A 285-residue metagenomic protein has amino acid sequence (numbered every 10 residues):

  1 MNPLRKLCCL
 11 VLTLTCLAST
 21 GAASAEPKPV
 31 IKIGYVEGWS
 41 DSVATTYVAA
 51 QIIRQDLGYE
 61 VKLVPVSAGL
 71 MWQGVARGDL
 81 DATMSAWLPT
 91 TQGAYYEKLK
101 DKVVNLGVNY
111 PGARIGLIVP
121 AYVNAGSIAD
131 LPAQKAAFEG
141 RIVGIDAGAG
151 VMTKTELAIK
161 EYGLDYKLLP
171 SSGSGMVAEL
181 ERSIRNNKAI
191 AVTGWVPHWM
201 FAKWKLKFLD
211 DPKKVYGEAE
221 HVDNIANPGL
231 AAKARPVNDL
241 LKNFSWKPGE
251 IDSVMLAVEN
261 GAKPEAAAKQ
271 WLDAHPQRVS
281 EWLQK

Functional and structural regions predicted by a protein language model:
A23-I33, P132-E139, Q277-K285: Immediate post-signal peptide segment of exported/extracytoplasmic ligand-binding proteins
P27-Y47, A68: Extracytoplasmic "Venus flytrap"
I31, A44, L157-Y166, P170-N187 (+3 more regions): An extracytoplasmic/periplasmic, membrane-proximal ligand-sensing/linker region
W39-S40, K62-G74, L168-E179: Short helix-initiation/N-cap motifs at beta->coil->alpha
A49-G58, K135-L169, D273: Ligand-binding cleft/hinge of the Venus flytrap
M84-L99, R182-K207: A ligand-binding cleft/hinge motif common to bilobed small-molecule-binding domains
K100-G148: A conserved helix-loop-strand patch within extracytoplasmic ligand-binding domains of the periplasmic binding
R114-N124, E220-A234: A bilobed periplasmic-binding-protein/Venus flytrap-type ligand-binding module shared by bacterial periplasmic
